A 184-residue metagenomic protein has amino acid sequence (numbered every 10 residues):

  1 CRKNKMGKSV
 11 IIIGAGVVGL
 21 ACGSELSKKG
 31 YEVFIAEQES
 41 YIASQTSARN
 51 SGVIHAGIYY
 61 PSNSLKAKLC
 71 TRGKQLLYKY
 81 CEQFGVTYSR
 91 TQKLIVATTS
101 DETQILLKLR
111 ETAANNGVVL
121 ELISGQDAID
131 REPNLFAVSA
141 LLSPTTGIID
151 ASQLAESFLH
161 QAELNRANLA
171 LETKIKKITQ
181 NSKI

Functional and structural regions predicted by a protein language model:
C1-K5: Short, Lys/Arg-enriched N-terminal segments with co-localized hydrophobic residues within the first ~10-30 amino acids
K8-I35: N-terminal Rossmann-like FAD-binding beta1-loop-alpha1 element of flavoenzymes
S27-R49: Glycine-rich FAD pyrophosphate-binding loop
K29-Y31, N116, N165: Conserved dinucleotide-binding and phosphotransfer motif residues
E37, R90, S124-G125, L171-T173 (+1 more regions): Short loop/edge segments at beta-strand edges and connector loops that shape dinucleotide/nucleotide cofactor-binding
R49, D101-I105, R131-V138, T179-I184: A short, glycine/Asx- and small/polar-enriched loop/turn that sits immediately N-terminal to a beta-strand
G52-D127: Dinucleotide-binding Rossmann-like beta1-alpha1 core, especially the glycine-rich loop that anchors the ADP
L141-I184: Helical element adjacent to the flavin cofactor pocket in flavoenzyme catalytic cores
